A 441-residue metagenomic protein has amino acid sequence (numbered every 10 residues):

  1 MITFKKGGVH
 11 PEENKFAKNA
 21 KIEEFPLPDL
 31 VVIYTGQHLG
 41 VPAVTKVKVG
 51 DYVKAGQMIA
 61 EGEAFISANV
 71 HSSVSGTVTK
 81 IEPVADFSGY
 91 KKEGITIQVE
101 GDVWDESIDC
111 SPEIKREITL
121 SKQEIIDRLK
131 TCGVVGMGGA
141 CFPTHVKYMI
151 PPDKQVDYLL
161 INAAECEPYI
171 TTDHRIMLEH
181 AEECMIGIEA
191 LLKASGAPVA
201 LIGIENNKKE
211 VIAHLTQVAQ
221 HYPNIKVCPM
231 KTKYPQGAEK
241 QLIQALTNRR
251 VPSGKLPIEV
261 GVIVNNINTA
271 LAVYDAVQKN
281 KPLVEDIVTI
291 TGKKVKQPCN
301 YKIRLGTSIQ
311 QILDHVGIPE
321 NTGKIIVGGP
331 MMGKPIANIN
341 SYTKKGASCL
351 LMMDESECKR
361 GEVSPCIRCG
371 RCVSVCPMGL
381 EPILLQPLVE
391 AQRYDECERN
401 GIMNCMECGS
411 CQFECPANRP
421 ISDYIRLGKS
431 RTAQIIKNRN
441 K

Functional and structural regions predicted by a protein language model:
M1-K46: N-terminal, Lys/Arg-enriched amphipathic/low-complexity engagement segments that precede the first folded domain
K48-E61, K80: Short, well-structured beta-strand-loop connectors
G76-V78: Conserved hydrophobic positions within beta-strands
A85-F142, D153, K209: Acidic low-complexity segments
D105-S107, G136, L159-D173, K294: Gly-rich Lys/Arg/Thr-decorated short loops/hinges at beta-loop-alpha junctions or inter-strand turns that position
L178-A194: Histidine-anchored nucleotide/phosphate-binding helix
P198-I309, H315-E320, G329: Hydrophobic alpha-helical positions that pack around
A347-G361, V373, P377-K441: Ferredoxin-type iron-sulfur electron-transfer modules in oxidoreductases and energy-metabolism complexes
